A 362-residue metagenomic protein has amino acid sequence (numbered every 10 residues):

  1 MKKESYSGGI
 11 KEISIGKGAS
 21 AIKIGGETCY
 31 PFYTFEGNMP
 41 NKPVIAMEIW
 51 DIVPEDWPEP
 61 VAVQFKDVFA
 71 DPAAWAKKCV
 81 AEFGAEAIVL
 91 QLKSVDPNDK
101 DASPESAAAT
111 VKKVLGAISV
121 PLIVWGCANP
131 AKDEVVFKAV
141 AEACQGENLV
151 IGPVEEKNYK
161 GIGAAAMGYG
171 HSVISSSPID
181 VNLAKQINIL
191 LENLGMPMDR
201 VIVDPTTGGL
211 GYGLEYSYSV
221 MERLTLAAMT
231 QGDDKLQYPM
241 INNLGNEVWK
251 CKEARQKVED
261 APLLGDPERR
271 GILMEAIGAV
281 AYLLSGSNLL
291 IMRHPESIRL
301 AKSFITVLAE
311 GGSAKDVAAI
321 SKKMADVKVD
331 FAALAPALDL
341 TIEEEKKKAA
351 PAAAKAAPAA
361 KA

Functional and structural regions predicted by a protein language model:
M1-K66, A325-E345, A353-A362: N-terminal amphipathic alpha-helix/helix-capping segment at the start of soluble metabolic enzymes
P43-I49, E86-L90, L122-G126, E147-P153 (+4 more regions): Hydrophobic faces of well-ordered beta-strands that scaffold small-molecule active sites in alpha/beta enzyme cores
V44-A74, D99-A102, G126-P130, G152-P153 (+2 more regions): Active-site mouth loops of central-metabolism enzymes
D56-V63, E82-V114, I118, V124-P130 (+1 more regions): Glycine-rich, proline-tolerant flexible connector loops at the mouths of alpha/beta enzymes
V68-V80, V136, L273-Y282: Short, acidic/polar
D99-W125, A141-G146, R223-N242, A301-K302 (+1 more regions): Alpha-helix-loop-beta-strand connector modules within alpha/beta enzyme cores
K157-F304: Catalytic alpha/beta core domains of metabolic enzymes, predominantly
P267-L273, G278-P358: Structured C-terminal cap/extension of enzyme domains
